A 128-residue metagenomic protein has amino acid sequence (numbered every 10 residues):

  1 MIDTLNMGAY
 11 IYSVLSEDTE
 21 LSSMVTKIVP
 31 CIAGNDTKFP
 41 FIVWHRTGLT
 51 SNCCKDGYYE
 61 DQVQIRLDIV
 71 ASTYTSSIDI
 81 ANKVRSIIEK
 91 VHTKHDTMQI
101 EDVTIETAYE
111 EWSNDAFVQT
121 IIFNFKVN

Functional and structural regions predicted by a protein language model:
M1-K55, T75, D79, S86 (+1 more regions): Small/polar-rich, solvent-exposed N-terminal microdomains that initiate assembly or binding
V29-C31, V43-H45, D68, E106 (+1 more regions): Residues in well-ordered beta-strands of folded domains
D36, V43, G57-D61, S113-Q119: A generic structural micro-feature
P40, V63, V103-I105: Short beta-strand or tight-loop elements that sit immediately N-terminal to catalytic metal-binding acidic residues
T47-L49, S72-Y74, A108, K126-N128: Generic structural motif
Y59-S72, F117-V127: Oligomerization/assembly interface segments of phage tail-like spikes and tubes
S86-N128: Acidic-leaning, charged glycine-interspersed low-complexity segments
